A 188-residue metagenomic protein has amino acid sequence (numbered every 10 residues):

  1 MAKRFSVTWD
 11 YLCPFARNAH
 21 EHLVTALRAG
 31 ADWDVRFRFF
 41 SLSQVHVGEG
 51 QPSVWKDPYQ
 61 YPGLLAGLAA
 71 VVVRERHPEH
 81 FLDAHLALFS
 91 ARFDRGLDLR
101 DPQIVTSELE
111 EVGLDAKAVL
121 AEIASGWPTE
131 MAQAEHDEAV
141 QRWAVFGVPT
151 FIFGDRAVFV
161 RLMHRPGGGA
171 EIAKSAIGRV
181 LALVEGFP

Functional and structural regions predicted by a protein language model:
M1, F15: Basic, Lys/Arg-rich alpha-helical nucleic-acid-recognition elements, primarily the DNA-binding modules of transcription
F5, H20-R28, P102-P188: C-terminal cap of thioredoxin/glutaredoxin-like
T8-Y11, R17-P102, R179-L183, F187-P188: Structural alpha/beta surface segment adjacent to cysteine/selenocysteine redox centers across thiol/disulfide enzymes
